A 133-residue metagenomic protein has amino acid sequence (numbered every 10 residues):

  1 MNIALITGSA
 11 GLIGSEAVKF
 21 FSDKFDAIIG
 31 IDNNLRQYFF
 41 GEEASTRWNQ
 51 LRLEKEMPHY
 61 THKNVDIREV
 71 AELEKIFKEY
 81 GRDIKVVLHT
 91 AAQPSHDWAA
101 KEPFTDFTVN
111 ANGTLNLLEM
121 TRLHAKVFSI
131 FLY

Functional and structural regions predicted by a protein language model:
M1-V86: N-terminal Rossmann/SDR dinucleotide-binding element
Q37, S95-H96: Short glycine-rich, flexible loops that bind phosphorylated cofactors or substrates
E69, G113-N116: Conserved cofactor-binding/catalytic machinery of classical short-chain dehydrogenase/reductase
R82-I84, P103, K126: Proline-aspartate-enriched helix->loop->beta-strand connector
L88-H89, L115-Y133: Conserved Rossmann-fold NAD(P)-dependent oxidoreductase catalytic core, especially the SDR/UDP-sugar
T90-P94: Conserved NAD(P)H cofactor-binding loop of Rossmann-fold oxidoreductase domains
H96-G113: Short alpha-helical oligomerization interface
